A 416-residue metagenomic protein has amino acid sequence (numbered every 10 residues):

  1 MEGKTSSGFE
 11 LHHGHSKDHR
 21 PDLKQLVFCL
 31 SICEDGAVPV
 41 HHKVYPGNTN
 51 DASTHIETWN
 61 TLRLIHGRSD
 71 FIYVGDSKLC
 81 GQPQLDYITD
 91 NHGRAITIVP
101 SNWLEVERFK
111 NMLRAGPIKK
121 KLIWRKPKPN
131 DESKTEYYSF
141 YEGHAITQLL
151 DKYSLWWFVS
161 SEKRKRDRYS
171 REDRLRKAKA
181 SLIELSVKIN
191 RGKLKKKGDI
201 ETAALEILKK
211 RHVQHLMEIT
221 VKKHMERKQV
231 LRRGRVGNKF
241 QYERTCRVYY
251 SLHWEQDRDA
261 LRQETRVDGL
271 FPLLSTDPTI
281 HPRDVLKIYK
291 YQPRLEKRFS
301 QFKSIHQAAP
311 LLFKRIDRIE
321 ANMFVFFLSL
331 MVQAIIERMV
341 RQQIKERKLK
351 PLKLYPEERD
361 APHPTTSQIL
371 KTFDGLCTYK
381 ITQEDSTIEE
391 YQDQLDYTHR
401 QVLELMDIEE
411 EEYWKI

Functional and structural regions predicted by a protein language model:
M1-I416: Anion-binding and metal-coordination hotspots
